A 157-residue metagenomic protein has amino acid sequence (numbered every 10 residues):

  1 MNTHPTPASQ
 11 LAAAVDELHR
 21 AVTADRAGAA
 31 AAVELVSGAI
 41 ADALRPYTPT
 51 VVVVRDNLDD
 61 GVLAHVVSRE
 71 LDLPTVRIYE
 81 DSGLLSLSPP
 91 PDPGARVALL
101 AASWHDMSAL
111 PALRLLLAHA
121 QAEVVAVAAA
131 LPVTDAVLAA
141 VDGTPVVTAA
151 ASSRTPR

Functional and structural regions predicted by a protein language model:
M1-R157: PRPP-associated nucleotide enzymes
